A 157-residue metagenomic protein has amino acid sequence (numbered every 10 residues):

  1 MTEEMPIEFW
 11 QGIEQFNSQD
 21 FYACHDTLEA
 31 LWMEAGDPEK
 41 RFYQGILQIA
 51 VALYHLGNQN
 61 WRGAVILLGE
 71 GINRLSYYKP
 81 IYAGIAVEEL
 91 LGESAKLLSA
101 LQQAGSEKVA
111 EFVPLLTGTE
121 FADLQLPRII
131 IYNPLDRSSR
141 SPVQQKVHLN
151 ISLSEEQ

Functional and structural regions predicted by a protein language model:
F21-Y22, W61-R62, L68: TPR-repeat structural position
E29-M33, I72-K79: Amphipathic alpha-helical segments of tetratricopeptide repeats
L47-I49, P80-Q102: TPR/TPR-like alpha-solenoid helical repeat scaffolds
L53-N58, G92-F112: Alpha-helical linker/edge segments of TPR/alpha-solenoid repeat scaffolds and analogous pre-/post-domain helices
A104-Q157: A hydrophobic membrane-anchoring alpha-helix module
